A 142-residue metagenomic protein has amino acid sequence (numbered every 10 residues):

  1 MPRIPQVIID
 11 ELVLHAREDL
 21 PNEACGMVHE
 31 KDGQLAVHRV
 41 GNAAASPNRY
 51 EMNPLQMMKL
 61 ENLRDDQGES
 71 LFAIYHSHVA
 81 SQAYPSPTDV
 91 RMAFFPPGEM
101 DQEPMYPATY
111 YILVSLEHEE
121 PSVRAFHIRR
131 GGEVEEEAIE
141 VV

Functional and structural regions predicted by a protein language model:
M1-L71, V79-V142: Conserved beta-strand-loop surface patch within small alpha/beta domains used for substrate/adaptor or ligand engagement
I74: Conserved, mostly hydrophobic/aromatic
